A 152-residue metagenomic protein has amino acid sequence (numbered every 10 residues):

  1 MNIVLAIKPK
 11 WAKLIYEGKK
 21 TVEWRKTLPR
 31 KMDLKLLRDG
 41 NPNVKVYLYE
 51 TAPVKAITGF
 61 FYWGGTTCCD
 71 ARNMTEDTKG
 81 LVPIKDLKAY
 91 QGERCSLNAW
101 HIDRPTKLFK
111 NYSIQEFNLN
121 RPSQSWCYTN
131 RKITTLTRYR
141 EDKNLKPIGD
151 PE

Functional and structural regions predicted by a protein language model:
M1-E152: Structured alpha/beta reader/binder surfaces that contact nucleic acids or chromatin modification marks
